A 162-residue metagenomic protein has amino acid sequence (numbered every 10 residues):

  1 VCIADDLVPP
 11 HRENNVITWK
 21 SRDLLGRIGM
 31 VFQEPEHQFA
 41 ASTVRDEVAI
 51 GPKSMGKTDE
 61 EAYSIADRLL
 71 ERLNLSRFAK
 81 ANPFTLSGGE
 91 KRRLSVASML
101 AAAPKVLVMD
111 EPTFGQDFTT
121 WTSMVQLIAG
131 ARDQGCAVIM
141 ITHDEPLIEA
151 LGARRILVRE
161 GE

Functional and structural regions predicted by a protein language model:
E60-F78: Conserved ABC ATPase "signature" region
N82-L86, E90: Conserved ABC ATPase signature
V96: Hydrophobic anchor residue at the start of the ABC signature
M99-L100: ABC ATPase C-loop
A103: Conserved catalytic motifs of ABC-family nucleotide-binding domains
L107-D110: Catalytic Walker B motif of ABC-type/P-loop ATPase nucleotide-binding domains
F118-T120: Helix N-cap at the start of a conserved alpha-helix in ABC-type nucleotide-binding domains
T142-H143: H-loop/switch region of ABC-family ATPase nucleotide-binding domains
